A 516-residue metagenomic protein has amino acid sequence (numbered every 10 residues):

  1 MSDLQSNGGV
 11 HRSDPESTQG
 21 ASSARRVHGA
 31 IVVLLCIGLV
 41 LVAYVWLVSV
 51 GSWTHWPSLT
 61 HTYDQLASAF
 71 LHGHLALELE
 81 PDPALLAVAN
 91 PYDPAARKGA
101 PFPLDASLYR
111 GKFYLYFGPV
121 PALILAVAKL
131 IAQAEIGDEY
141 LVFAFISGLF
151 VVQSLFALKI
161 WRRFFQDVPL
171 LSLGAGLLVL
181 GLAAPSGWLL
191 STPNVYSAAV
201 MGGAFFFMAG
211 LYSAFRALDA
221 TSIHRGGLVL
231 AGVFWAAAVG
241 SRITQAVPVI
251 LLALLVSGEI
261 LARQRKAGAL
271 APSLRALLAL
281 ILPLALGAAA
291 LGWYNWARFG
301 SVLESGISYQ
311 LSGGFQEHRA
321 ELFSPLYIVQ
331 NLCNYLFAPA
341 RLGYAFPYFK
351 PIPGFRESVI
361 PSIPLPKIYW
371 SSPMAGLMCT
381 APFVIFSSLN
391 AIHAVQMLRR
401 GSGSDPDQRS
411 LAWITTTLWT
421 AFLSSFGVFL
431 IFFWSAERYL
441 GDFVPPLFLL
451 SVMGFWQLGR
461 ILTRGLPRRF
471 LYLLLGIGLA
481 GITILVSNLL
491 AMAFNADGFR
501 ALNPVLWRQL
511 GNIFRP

Functional and structural regions predicted by a protein language model:
M1-L59, L170-G176, L270-P283, A412 (+1 more regions): Start-transfer (signal-anchor) and selected internal transmembrane alpha helices of multi-pass inner/ER membrane
H72-F117, W161, L180-G181, S186-L190 (+3 more regions): Interfacial juxtamembrane loops and adjacent helix segments that form the catalytic/substrate-binding surfaces
A134-E139, L189-V200, I243, W296 (+3 more regions): Membrane-interface catalytic loops of GT-C/OST-like multi-pass glycosylation enzymes that act
E135-Q166, M208-S213: Transmembrane-helix motifs of polytopic, lipid-linked glycan transferases
L177, G181, G227-R242, V249 (+1 more regions): Membrane-interface alpha helices of multi-pass inner-membrane proteins
L178, G202-T221, L230, F234-W235 (+2 more regions): Specific aromatic-rich, kink-prone transmembrane helix
P248-A285: Perimembrane helix-loop-helix junctions
P364-Y369, P373-Q408, S451: Hydrophobic, aromatic-rich transmembrane alpha-helices and their immediate juxtamembrane boundary segments
